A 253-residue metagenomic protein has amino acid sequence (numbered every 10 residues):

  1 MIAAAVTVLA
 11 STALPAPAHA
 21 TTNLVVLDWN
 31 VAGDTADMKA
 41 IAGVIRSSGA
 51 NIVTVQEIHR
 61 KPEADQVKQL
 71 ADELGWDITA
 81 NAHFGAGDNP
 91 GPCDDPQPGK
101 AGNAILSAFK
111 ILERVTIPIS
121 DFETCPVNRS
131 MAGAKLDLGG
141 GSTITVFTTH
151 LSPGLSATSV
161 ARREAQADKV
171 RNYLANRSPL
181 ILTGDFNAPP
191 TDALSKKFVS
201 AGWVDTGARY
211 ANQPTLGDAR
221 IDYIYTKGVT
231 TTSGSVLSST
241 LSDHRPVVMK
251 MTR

Functional and structural regions predicted by a protein language model:
I2-V6, A10-W76, A86-G91, K100 (+3 more regions): N-terminal, active-site-proximal structural segment of metallo-dependent hydrolase catalytic domains
W29-V31, E57-I58, T149-L151, G184-F186 (+1 more regions): Active-site metal-binding loops of divalent metal-dependent hydrolases
A32-D37, H59-E63, T124-P126, A188-P190 (+1 more regions): Acidic-and-aromatic substrate-binding clefts and catalytic sites of carbohydrate-active enzymes
R46-A50, K68-T79, I111, G139 (+4 more regions): Sec-exported extracytoplasmic/periplasmic mature domains
I58-T143, L237-S238: Structured beta-strand-rich core segments of catalytic domains in phosphoester-bond hydrolases
V115-T124, L151-A161: Surface-exposed cleft-lining segments at the edges of enzyme active sites
S130-T149, S159-S195: His/acidic metal-ligating clusters that form di-metal
N172-I181, F186-R253: Metal-dependent phosphoester-hydrolase catalytic domains
